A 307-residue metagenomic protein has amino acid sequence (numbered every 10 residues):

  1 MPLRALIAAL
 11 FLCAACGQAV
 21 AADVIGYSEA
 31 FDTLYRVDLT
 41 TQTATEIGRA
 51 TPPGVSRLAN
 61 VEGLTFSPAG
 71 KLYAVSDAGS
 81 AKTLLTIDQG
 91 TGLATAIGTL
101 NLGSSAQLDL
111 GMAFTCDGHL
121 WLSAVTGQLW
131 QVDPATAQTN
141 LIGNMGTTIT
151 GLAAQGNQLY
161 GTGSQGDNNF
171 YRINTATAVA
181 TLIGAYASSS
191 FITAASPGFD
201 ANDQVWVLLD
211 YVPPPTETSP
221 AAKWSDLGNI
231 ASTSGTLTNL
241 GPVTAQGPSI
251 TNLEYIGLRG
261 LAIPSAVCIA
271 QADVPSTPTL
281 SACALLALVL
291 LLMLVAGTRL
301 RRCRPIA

Functional and structural regions predicted by a protein language model:
Q18-A22, P264-A287: Short, threonine-centered small-residue motifs that mark membrane-proximal processing/anchoring sites and TM-junction
V20-A44, G48: An edge-strand/N-cap motif at the start of beta-rich repeat modules
D23-S28, Y35, K71-A74, H119-S123 (+2 more regions): Conserved beta-propeller blade signature
F31-T33, A78-A81, G127, Q165-N168 (+1 more regions): Short glycine/acidic-enriched loop and turn motifs that connect beta-strands
D38-Q42, I87-G92, V132-A137, N174-A178 (+1 more regions): Short loop/turn segments that connect beta-strands within beta-propeller blades
T45-P52, T95-N101, N140-M145, A180-A187 (+1 more regions): Beta-propeller fold detector
S56-F66, S105-F114, G146-Q155, S190-N202 (+1 more regions): Repeated scaffold domains used in trafficking and secretory/extracellular systems, primarily beta-propellers
A282-R302: A cross-kingdom C-terminal cell-surface attachment/processing module
